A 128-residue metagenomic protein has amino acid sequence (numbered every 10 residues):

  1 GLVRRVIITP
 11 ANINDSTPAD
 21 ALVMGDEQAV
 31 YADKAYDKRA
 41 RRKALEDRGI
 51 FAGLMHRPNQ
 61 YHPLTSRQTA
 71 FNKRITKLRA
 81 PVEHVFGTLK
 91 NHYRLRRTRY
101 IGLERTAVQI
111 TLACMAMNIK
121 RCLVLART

Functional and structural regions predicted by a protein language model:
G1-M24: Electropositive, glycine- and tryptophan-enriched low-complexity nucleic-acid-binding patches
L2, D37-K38, L123: Glycine-rich nucleotide phosphate-binding loop and flanking beta-alpha elements of Rossmann-like dinucleotide-binding
N12, A21-M24, Q28-A29, K34-T111: Helix-centered, glycine/charged polyanion-binding patches within enzymatic domains that contact phosphate-containing
P81, C122-V124: Intrinsically disordered and other compositionally biased segments
N118-I119: Hydrophobic transmembrane alpha-helical segments of multi-pass transport and channel proteins
A126-T128: Intrinsically disordered, low-complexity and often Lys/Arg-enriched segments
